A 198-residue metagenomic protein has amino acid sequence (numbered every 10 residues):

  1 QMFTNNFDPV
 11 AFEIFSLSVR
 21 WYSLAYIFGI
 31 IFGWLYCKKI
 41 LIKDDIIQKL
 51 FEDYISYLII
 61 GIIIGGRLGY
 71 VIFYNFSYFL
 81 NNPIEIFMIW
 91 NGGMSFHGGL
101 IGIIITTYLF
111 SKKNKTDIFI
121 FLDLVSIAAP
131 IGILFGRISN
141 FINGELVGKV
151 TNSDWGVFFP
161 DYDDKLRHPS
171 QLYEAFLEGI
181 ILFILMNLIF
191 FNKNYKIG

Functional and structural regions predicted by a protein language model:
Q1-G198: A feature for loop-to-transmembrane-helix boundaries and adjacent hydrophobic helices in multi-pass integral membrane
